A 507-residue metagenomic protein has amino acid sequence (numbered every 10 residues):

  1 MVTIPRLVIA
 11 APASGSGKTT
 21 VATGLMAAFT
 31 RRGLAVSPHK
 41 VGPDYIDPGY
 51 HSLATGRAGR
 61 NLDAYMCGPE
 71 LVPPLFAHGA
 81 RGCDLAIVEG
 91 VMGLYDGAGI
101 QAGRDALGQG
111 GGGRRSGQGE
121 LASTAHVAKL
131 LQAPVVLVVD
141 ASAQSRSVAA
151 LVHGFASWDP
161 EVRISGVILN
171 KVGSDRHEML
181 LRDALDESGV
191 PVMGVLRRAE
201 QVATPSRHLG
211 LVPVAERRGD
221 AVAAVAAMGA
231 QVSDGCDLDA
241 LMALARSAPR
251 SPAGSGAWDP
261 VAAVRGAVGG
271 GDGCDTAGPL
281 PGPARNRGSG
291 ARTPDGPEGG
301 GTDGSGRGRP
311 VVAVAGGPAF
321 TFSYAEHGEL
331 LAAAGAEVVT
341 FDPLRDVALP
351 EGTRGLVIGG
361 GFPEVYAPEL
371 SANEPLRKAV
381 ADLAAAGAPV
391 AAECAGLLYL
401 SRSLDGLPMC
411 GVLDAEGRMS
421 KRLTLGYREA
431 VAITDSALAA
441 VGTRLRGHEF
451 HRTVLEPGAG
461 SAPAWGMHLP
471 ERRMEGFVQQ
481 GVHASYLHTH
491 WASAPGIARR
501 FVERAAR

Functional and structural regions predicted by a protein language model:
V2-L130, V139-G166, D175-M179: ATP-dependent carboxylate-amine ligase catalytic core
V8, I87-E89, V136, I168 (+3 more regions): Structural motif
K40-V41, V192-E200, E337-R345: Beta-strand->loop->alpha-helix junctions that form or flank phosphate-binding loops in nucleotide-handling enzymes
G99-Q118, R250-R307: Intrinsically disordered, low-complexity terminal tails and inter-domain linkers enriched for S/T/G/P/D/E
S145-G269, P283-N286: Internal gly/pro-rich beta-alpha loop/helix module that stabilizes soluble enzyme cofactors or their anionic handles
S255, G306-R307, T321-V339, L425-E429 (+1 more regions): C-terminal and late-domain segments of enzyme folds
G308-N373, K378-A385: Phosphate-binding active sites in nucleotide-utilizing proteins
P363-A437: Cysteine-nucleophile active-site neighborhood
